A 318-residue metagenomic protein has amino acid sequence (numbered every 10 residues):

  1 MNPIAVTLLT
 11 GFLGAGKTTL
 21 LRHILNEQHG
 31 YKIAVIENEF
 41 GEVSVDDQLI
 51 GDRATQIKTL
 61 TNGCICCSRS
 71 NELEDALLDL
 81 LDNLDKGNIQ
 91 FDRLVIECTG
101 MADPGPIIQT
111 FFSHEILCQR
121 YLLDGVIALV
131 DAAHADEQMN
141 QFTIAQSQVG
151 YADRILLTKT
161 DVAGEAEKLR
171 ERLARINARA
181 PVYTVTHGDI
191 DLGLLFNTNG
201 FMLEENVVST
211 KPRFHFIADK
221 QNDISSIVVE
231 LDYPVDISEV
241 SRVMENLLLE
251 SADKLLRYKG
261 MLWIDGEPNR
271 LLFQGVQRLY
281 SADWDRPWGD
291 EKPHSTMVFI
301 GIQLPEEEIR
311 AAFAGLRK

Functional and structural regions predicted by a protein language model:
N2-Q138: Nucleotide-state-sensitive switch-loop elements of NTP-binding domains
L73, Q141, A166-L169: Amphipathic coiled-coil/heptad-repeat helices and related helical stalk/stem segments that mediate oligomerization
K86, C118, I144-S147, D219: Structural motif
D92, D223-I227, S295-M297: Short amphipathic alpha-helical segments
A132, D136-Y151, I155: Flexible active-site lid/hinge loop adjacent to a nucleotide/diphosphate and Mg2+-phosphate binding pocket
S147-G289, I302-K318: C-terminal accessory "lid"/substrate-recognition subdomains
D290-T296, I300: C-terminal engagement modules used by replication, chromatin/transcription, nuclear envelope/ESCRT, and ubiquitin
